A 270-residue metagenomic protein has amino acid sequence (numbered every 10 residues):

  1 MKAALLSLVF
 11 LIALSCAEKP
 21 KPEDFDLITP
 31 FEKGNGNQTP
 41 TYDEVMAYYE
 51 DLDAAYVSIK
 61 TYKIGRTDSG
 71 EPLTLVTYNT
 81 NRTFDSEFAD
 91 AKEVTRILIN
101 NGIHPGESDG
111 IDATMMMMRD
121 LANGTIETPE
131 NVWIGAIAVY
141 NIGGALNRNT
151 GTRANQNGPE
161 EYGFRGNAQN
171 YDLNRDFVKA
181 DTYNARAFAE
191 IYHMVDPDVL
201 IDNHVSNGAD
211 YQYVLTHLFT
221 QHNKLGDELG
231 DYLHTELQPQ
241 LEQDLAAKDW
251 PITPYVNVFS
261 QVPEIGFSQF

Functional and structural regions predicted by a protein language model:
M1-S7: Sec-dependent signal peptide recognition, specifically the positively charged N-region followed immediately by
I12-S15: C-terminal motif of bacterial Sec signal peptides marking the signal peptidase cleavage site
A17-K19: Bacterial signal peptide processing site
E23-N37, I99-N101, D172: Acidic/histidine-rich, surface-exposed loop or edge segments in extracytoplasmic proteins
V45-I97: Soluble metallo-hydrolase cores and metallopeptidase-like ectodomains found primarily in the secretory/periplasmic
A91-N100, S108-E236, E242-Y255: Active-site/substrate-binding loop(s) of hydrolase catalytic cores
V256-F270: Hard-cation-handling environments
